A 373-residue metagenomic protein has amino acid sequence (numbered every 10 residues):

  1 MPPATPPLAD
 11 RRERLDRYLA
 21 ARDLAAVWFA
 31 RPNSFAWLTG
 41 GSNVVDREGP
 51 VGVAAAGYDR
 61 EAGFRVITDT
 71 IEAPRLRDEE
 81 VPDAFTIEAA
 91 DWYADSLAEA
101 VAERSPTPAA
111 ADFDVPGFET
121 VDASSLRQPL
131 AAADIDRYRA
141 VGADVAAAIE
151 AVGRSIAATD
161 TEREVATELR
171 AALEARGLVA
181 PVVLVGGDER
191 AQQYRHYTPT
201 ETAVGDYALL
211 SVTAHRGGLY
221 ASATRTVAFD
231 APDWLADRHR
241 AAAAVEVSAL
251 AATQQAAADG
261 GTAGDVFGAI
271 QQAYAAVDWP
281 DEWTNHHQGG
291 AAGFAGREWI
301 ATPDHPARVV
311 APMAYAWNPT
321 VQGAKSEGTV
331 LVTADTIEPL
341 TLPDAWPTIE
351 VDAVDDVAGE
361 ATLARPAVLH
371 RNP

Functional and structural regions predicted by a protein language model:
M1-P373: Active-site neighborhoods and metal-handling regions in enzymes and metal-associated proteins
